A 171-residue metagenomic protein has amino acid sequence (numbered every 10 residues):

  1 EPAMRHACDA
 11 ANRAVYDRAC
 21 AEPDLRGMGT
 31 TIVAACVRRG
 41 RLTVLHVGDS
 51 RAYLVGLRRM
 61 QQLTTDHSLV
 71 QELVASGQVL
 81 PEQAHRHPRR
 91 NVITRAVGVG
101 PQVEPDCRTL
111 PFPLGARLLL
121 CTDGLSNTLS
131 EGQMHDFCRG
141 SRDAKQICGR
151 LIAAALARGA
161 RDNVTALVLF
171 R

Functional and structural regions predicted by a protein language model:
E1-R171: PP2C/PPM-type serine/threonine phosphatase catalytic domain
